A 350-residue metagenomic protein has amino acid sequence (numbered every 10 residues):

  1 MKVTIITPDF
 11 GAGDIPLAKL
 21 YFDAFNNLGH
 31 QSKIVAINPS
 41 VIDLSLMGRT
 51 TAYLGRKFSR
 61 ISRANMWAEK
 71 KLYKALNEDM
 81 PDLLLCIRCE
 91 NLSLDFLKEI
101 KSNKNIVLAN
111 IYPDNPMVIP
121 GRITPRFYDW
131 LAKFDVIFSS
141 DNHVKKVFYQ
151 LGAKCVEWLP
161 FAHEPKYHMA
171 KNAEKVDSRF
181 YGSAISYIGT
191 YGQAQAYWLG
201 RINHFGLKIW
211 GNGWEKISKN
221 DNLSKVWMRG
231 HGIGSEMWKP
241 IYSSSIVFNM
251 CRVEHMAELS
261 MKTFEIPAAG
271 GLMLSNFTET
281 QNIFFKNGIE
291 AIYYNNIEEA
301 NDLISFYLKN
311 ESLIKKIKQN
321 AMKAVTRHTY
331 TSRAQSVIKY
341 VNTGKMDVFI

Functional and structural regions predicted by a protein language model:
M1-R49, Y53-R56, N65-D79, R88-D95 (+4 more regions): Nucleotide-sugar donor-binding catalytic core of glycosyltransferases
L85: N-terminal Rossmann-like NAD(P) cofactor-binding module of classical short-chain dehydrogenase/reductase
E99-I111: Charged, glycine-enriched surface loops/patches that mediate electrostatic binding to polyanionic ligands
A109-R122: A short, histidine- and acid-enriched strand-loop-helix "catalytic/donor-clamping" loop that lines the nucleotide-sugar
A291-I297, F306-E311: Conserved acidic donor-binding segment of nucleotide-sugar-dependent glycosyltransferases
A300, L313, I317, R333-V337: Hydrophobic alpha-helical packing elements
L313-R327: A short, well-ordered alpha-helix in the C-terminal region of glycosyltransferases
Y330-I350: C-terminal alpha-helical cap of glycosyltransferases
